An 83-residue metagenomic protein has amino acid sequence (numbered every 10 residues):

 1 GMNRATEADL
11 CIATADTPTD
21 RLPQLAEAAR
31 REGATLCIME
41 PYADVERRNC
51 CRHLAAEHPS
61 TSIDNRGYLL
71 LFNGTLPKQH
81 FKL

Functional and structural regions predicted by a protein language model:
G1-D9: Short acidic low-complexity segments
D9-A15: Active-site residues of response regulator receiver
T19-L83: C-terminal substrate-binding/active-site "lid" region of AdoMet-derived donor-dependent transferases
